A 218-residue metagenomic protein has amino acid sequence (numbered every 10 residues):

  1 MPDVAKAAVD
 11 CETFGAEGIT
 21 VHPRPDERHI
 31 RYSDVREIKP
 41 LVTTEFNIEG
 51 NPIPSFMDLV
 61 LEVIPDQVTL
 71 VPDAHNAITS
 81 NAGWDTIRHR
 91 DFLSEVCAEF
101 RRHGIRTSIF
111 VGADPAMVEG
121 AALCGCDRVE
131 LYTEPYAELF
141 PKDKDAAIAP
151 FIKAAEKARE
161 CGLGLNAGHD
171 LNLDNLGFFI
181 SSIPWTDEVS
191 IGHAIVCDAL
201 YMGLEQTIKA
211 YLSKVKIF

Functional and structural regions predicted by a protein language model:
M1-E49, P54-S55, L61-P65, A146: Conserved N-terminal beta1-alpha1 strand-loop-helix module at the mouth
C11, H22, V60, A121 (+3 more regions): Conserved, mostly hydrophobic/aromatic
I19-V21, F46-I48, V68-L70, T107-I109 (+4 more regions): Hydrophobic faces of well-ordered beta-strands that scaffold small-molecule active sites in alpha/beta enzyme cores
R28-P54, T86-S108, K144-A167, L173 (+2 more regions): Alpha-helix-loop-beta-strand connector modules within alpha/beta enzyme cores
K39, A82, D143-K144, D198-F218: C-terminal helical cap(s) of enzyme catalytic domains, especially alpha/beta-barrels
P54-V63, A113-C124, A167, L171-T186: Catalytic cores of alpha/beta
L70-A77, R128-F140, P184-L204: Glycine-rich phosphate-binding active-site loops on the catalytic face of alpha/beta enzymes
R106-A158: Histidine/lysine/aspartate-rich catalytic loop segments that bind and position anionic ligands
